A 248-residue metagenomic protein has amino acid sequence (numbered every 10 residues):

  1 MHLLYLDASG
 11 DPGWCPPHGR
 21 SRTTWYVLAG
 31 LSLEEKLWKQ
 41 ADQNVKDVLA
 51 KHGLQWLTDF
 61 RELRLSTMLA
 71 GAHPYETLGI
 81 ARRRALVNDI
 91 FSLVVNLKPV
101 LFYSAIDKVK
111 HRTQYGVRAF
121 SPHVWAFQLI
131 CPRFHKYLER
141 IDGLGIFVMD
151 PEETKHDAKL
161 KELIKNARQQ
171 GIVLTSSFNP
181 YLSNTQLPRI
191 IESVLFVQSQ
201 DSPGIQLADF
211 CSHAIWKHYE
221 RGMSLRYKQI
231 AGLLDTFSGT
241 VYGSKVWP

Functional and structural regions predicted by a protein language model:
M1-P248: Phosphate-ester processing/binding pockets and catalytic centers
